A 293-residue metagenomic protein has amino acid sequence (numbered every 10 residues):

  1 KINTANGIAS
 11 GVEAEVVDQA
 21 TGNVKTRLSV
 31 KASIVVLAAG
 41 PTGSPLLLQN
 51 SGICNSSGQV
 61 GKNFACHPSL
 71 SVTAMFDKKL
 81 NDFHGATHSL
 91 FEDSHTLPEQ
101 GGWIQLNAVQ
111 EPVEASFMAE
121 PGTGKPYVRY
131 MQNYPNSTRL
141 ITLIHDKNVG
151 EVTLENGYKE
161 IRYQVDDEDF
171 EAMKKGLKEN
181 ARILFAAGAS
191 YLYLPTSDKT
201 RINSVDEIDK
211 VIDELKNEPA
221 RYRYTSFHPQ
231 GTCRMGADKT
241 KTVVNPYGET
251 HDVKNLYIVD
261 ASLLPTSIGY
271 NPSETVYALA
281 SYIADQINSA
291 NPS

Functional and structural regions predicted by a protein language model:
K1, T21, G43-L46, N81-D82 (+4 more regions): Flexible loop/turn segments at secondary-structure boundaries
K1-G11, A189-T266, S273: A glycine-rich dinucleotide-binding beta-alpha-beta segment and adjacent secondary-structure elements that constitute
K1-I2, V12-L90, D260, L279 (+1 more regions): Glycine-rich loop(s) and the adjacent beta-strand/alpha-helix scaffold that form part
L28, A32, A39-G40, A172 (+3 more regions): Secondary-structure capping and boundary motifs in well-ordered enzyme cores
V36, N180, M235: Conserved hydrophobic/aromatic pocket- or pore-lining residues that grip, position, or stack substrates in active sites
I53, R182-P195, A290-S293: Surface-exposed helix-capping loop/turn segments at secondary-structure junctions
N55-L184, E218-P219, S226-G231, H251 (+1 more regions): FAD cofactor-binding and catalytic pocket of flavoenzymes
T266-I287: A conserved FAD-binding loop/helix module that cradles the flavin
